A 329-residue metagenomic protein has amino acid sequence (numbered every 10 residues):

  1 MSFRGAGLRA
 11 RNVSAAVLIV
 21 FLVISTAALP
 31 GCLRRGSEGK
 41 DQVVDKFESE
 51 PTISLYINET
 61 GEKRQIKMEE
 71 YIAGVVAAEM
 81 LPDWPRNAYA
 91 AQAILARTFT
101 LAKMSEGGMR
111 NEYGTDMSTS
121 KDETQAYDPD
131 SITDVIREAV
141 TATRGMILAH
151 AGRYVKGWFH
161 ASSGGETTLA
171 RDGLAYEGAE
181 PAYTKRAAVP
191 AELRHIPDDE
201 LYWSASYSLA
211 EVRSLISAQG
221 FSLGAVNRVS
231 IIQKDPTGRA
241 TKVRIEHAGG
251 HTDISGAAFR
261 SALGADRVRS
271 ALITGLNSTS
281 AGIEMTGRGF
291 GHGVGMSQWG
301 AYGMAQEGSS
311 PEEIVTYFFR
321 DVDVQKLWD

Functional and structural regions predicted by a protein language model:
M1-D329: Conserved, single-site charged/polar hotspot
